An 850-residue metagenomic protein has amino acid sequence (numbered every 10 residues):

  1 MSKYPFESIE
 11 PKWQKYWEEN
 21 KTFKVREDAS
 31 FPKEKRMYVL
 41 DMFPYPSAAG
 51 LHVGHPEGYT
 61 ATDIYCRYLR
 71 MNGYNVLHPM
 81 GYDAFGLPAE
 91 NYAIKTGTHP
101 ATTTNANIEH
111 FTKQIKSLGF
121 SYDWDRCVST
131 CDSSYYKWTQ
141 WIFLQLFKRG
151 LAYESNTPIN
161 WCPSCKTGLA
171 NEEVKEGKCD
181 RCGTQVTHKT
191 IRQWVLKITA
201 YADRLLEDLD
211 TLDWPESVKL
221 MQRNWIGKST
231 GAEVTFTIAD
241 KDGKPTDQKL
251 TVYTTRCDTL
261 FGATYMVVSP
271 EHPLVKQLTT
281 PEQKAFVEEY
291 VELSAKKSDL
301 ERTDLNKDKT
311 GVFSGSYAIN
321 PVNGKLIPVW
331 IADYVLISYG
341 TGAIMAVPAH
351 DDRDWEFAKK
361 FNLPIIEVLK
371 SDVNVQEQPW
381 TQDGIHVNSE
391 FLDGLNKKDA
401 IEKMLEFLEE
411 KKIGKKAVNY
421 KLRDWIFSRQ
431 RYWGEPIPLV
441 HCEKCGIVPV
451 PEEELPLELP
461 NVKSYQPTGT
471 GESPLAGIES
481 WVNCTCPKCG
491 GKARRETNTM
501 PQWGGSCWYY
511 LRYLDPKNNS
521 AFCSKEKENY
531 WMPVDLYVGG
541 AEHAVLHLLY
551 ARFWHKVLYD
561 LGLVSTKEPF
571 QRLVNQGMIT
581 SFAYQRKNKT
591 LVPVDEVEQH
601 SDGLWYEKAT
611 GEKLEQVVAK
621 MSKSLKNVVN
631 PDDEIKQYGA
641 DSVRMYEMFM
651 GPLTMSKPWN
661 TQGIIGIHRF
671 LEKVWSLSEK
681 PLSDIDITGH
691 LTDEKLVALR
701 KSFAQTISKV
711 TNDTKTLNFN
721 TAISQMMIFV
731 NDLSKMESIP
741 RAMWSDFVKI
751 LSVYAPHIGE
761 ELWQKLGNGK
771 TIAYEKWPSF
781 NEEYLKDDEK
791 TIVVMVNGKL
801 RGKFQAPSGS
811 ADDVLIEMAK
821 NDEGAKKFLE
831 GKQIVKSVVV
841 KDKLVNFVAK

Functional and structural regions predicted by a protein language model:
M1-E34, K244, S269-H272, P281-A285 (+10 more regions): Basic, alpha-helical terminal appendages of large translation-related enzymes
M1-L40, R70-P79, T103-H110, W214 (+2 more regions): Conserved oxyanion/phosphate-binding beta-strand-loop segments in alpha/beta enzyme cores
K3, K12, Y16-N20, K95-L250 (+8 more regions): Residue patterns forming the tRNA-binding/recognition surfaces of aminoacyl-tRNA synthetases and related DALR
D28-P100, T104, C127-I142, T254-T255 (+2 more regions): N-terminal catalytic cores of NTP/NDP-binding nucleotidyl/phosphoryl-transfer enzymes
M42-L51, D123-V128, L336-I344, H386-E390 (+10 more regions): Glycine- and acidic
T62, N75, H272-N374: Catalytic alpha/beta core of large soluble enzyme barrels
D83, K148-P163, K228, K416-C445 (+4 more regions): Helix-rich, typically C-terminal accessory recognition domains appended to large enzymatic cores
S316-V322, L326-Y339, V368, V482-L653: Alpha-helical recognition segments enriched in aromatics with Gly/Pro capping that present substrate-recognition
